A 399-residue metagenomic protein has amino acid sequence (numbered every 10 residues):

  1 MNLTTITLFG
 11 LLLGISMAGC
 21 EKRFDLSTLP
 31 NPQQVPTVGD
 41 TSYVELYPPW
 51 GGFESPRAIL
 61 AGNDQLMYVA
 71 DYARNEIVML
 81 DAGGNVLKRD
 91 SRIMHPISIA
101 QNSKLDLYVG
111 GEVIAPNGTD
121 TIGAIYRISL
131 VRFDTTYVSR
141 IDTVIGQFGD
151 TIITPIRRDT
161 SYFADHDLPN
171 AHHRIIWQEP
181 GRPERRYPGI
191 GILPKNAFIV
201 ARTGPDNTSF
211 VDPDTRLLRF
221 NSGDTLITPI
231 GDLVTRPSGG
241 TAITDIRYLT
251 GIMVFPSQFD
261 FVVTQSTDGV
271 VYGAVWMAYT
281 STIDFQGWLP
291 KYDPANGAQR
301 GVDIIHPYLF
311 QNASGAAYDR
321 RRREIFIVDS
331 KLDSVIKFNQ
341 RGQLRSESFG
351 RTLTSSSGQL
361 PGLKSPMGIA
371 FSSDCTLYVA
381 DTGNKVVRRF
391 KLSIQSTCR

Functional and structural regions predicted by a protein language model:
I15-G19: C-terminal motif of bacterial Sec signal peptides marking the signal peptidase cleavage site
F24-P56: A short helix->beta-strand "capping" segment at the edge of beta-propeller domains
S42-W50, N85-D90, S161-P180, L226-I243 (+2 more regions): A short beta-strand motif characteristic of beta-propeller blades
G51-N63, I93-S103, I175-L193, P237-F261 (+2 more regions): Beta-rich, blade/repeat-based domains predominating in secreted/periplasmic proteins but also intracellular
L66-Y68, D106-Y108, P116, A197-V200 (+3 more regions): Conserved beta-propeller blade signature
R74-E76, V113-G118, G204-S209, T267-V271 (+2 more regions): Short glycine/acidic-enriched loop and turn motifs that connect beta-strands
L80-N85, S129-D134, F220-T225, T280-I283 (+2 more regions): Short loop/turn segments that connect beta-strands within beta-propeller blades
L363-R399: Blade-level signature of beta-propeller repeat domains, shared across WD40, Kelch, NHL, RCC1 and BNR/Asp-box propellers
